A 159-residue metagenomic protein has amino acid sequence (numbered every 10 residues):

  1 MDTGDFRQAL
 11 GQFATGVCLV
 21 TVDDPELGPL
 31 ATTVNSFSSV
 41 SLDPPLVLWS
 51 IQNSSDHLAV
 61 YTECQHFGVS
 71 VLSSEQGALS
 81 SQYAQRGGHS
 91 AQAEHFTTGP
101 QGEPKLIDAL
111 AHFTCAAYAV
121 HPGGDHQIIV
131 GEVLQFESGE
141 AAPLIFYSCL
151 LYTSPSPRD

Functional and structural regions predicted by a protein language model:
M1-V71, Q135-G139: N-terminal structural module
S54-G99: Glycine-rich, pocket-lining loop/helix-strand segments that form or immediately flank
G102-P104: Beta-strand-rich interaction surfaces with strong enrichment in secreted/lumenal proteins
A111-F113, Q127: Hydrophobic core residues within well-ordered beta-strands of beta-rich domains
V120-D125, S138-E140: Short, conserved beta-turn/loop elements at beta-strand boundaries and strand-helix junctions
Y152-D159: Conserved small/polar residues in nucleotide/adenosyl-binding loops
